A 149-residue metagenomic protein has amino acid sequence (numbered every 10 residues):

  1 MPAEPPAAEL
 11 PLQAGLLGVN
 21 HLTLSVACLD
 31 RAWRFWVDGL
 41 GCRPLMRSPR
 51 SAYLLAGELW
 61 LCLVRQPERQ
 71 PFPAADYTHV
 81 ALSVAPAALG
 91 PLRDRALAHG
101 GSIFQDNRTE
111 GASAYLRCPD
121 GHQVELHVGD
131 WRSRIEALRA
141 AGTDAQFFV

Functional and structural regions predicted by a protein language model:
M1-L12, R93-D94, A98-V149: Vicinal oxygen chelate
A3-L16, T23, G57, L63-V64: Conserved N-terminal glycine/acidic-rich loop preference
A14-L17, A27, R31: N-terminal amphipathic/basic helix or basic patch
V19-A27, L55, Q70-R95, A112-H122: Vicinal oxygen chelate
C28-R43, R95-L97: Amphipathic alpha-helical segments
L40-L45, S83-A87, I103-N107: Short linear motifs in intrinsically disordered
R43-D76, R117, Q123-D130: Conserved short beta-strand elements that form part of the metal-binding/catalytic scaffold of enzyme active sites
